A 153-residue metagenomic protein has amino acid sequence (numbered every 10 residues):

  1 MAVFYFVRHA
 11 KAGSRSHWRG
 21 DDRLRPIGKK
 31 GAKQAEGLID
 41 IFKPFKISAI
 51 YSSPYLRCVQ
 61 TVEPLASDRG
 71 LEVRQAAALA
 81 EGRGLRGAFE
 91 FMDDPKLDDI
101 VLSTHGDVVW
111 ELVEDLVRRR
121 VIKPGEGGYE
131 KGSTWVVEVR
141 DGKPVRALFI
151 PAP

Functional and structural regions predicted by a protein language model:
A2-R86, V121-I122, Y129-S133: Active-site-proximal alpha-helix that buttresses catalytic centers in soluble enzyme cores
F4, K96-D107: Generic beta-sheet signal
A12, V108-V109: Short active-site segment of divalent metal-dependent hydrolases/proteases that encodes the spacing between
D40-I41, A147-P153: MPN/JAMM (Mov34/JAB) isopeptidase/deubiquitinase module and associated MPN-bearing subunits/adaptors in ubiquitin
P44-K46, D93-D98: Glycine-rich phosphate-binding loop signature in dinucleotide/nucleotide-binding domains
A88-P95, G142: Short, surface-exposed amphipathic charged segments that create phosphate/polyanion-binding patches used for binding
V108, D115-L116: Glycine/aspartate-rich loop-and-adjacent alpha/beta segment that forms the canonical ThDP
V117-L148: Domain-level recognition of soluble alpha/beta enzyme cores, biased toward histidine phosphatases/phosphomutases
